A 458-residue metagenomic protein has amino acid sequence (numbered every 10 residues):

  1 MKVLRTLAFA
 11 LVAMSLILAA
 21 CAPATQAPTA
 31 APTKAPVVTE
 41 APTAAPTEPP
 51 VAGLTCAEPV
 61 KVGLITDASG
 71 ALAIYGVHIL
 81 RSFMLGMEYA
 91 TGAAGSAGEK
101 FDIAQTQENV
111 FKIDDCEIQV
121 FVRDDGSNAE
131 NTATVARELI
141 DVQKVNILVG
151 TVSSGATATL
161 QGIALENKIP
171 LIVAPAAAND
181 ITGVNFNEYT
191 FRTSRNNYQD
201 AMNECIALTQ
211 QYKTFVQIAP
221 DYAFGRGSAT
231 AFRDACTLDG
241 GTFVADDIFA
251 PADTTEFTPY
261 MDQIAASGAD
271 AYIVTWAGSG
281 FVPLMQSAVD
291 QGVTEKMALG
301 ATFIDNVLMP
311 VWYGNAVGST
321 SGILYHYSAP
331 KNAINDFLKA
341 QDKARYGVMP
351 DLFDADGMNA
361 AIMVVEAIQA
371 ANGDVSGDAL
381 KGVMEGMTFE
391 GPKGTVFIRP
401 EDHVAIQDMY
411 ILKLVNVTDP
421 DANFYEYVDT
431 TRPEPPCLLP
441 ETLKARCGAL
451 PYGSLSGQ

Functional and structural regions predicted by a protein language model:
L16, A20-V51: Ser/Thr-rich, Proline-interspersed low-complexity disordered segments
G53-C56, G63-A90, R123-A129, V152-S153 (+3 more regions): Extracytoplasmic "Venus flytrap"
L64, L139-V152, I172-A174, F215-A219 (+4 more regions): Periplasmic-binding protein-like
I74-R81, A93-G183, T193, F249-F257 (+2 more regions): Beta-alpha junction/loop-to-helix N-cap segments that form part of ligand/metal-binding clefts
N131-T134, N179-T182, N187-Q291, S328-F337: Extracellular/periplasmic Venus flytrap/periplasmic-binding protein
N179, A252, T294-G314, V383-T388: Venus flytrap/periplasmic-binding-protein-like
G278-P283, Y327-T388: Extracellular/periplasmic ligand-binding modules, especially the Venus flytrap/periplasmic-binding
T388, P392-Q458: Solvent-exposed, acidic/polar segments of extracytosolic/periplasmic ligand-binding ectodomains
